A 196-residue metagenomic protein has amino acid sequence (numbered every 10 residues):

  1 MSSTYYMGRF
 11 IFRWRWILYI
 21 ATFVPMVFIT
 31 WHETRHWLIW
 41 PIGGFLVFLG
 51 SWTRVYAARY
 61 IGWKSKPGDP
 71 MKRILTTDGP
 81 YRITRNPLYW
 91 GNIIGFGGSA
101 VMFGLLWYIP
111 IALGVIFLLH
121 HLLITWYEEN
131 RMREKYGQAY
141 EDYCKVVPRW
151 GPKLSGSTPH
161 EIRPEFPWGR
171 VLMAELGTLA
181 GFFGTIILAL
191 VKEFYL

Functional and structural regions predicted by a protein language model:
M1-Y81, W90-L196: Membrane-anchoring alpha-helices and their flanking helix-loop junctions
T84: Conserved SAM-binding loop
P87: Alpha-helical transition-metal enzyme core signature, strongest for iron centers
